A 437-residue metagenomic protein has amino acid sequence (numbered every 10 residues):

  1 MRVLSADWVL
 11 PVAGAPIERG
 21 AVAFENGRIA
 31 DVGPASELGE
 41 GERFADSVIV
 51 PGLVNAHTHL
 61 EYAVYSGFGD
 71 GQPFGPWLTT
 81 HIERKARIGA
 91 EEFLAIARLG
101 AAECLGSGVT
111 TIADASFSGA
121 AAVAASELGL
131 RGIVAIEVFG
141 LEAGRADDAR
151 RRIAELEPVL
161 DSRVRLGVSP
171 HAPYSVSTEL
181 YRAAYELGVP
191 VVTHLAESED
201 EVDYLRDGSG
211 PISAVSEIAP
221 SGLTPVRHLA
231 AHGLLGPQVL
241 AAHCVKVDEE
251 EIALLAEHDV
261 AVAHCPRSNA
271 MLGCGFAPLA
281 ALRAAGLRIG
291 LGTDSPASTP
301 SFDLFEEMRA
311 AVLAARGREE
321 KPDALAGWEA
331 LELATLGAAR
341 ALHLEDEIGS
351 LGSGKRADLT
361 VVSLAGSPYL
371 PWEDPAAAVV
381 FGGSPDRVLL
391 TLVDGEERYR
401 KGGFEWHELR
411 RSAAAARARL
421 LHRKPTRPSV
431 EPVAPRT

Functional and structural regions predicted by a protein language model:
M1-G20, E25-N26, A35, E332-T437: Active-site microenvironment of metallo-dependent hydrolases
A35-V50: Active-site metal-binding motif and surrounding structural segment of the metallo-beta-lactamase
L38, V123, A149-A261, G273-I289 (+1 more regions): Histidine/acidic residue-rich metal-binding segments in metalloenzymes
V48, S66-G129, R151-D161, A415-R419: Alpha-helical scaffold segments that flank or form the walls of functional sites
G52-A63, P190-E199: Histidine-centered catalytic micro-motifs
H59, F117-S118, E137-L141, S169-S175 (+4 more regions): Active-site beta-loop-alpha junctions enriched in small/polar residues
V64-A95, A102-L105, L128-G129, I133-E142 (+3 more regions): Active-site gating loops and adjacent loop-to-helix segments of metal-dependent hydrolytic enzymes
A231-L235, A277-G366, G382-P385, L392: His/Asp/Glu-enriched, well-ordered alpha-helical/loop segment that forms or immediately abuts the divalent-metal
